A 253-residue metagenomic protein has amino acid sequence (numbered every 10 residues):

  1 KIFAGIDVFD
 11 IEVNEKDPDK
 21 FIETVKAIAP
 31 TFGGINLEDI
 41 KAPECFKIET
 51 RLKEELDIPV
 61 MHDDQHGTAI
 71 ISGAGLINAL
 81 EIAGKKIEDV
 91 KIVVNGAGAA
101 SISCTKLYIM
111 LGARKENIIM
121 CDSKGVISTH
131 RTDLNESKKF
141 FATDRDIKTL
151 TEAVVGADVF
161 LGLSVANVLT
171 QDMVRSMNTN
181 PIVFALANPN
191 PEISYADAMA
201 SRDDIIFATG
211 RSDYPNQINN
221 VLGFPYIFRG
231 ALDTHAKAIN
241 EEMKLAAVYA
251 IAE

Functional and structural regions predicted by a protein language model:
K1-A4, I70-V165: Glycine-rich phosphate/diphosphate-binding loop of Rossmann-like nucleotide-binding domains
K1-V90: Glycine/serine-rich phosphate-binding loop and adjoining beta1-alpha1 elements at the start of nucleotide-handling
A4, E55-L56, R114, T179 (+1 more regions): Short, structured coil segments at secondary-structure junctions
D10, N36-D39, V60-D63, V94 (+4 more regions): General beta-strand structural signal in soluble alpha/beta enzymes
V13-N14, D39-A42, D63-H66, S123-G125 (+3 more regions): Short, ordered loop/turn segments at secondary-structure junctions
D63-D64, A83, A185-E253: Adenosine-phosphate binding glycine-rich loop
K138-I206, R211-D213: Rossmann-like adenosine-cofactor binding region
